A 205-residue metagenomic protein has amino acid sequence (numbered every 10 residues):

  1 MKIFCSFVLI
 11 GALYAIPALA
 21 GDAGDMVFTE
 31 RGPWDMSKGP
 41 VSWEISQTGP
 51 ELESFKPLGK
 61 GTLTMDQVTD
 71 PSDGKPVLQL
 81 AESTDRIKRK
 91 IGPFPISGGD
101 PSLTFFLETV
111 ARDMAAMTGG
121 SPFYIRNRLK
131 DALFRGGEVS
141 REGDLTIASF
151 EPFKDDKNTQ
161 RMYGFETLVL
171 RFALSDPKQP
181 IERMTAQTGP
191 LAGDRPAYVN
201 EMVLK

Functional and structural regions predicted by a protein language model:
K2-V8: Sec-dependent signal peptide recognition, specifically the positively charged N-region followed immediately by
A15-P17: N-terminal signal peptide c-region/cleavage motif recognized by signal peptidases
G21-F94, A115-K205: Acidic, serine/threonine-rich low-complexity disordered tracts
K90-A115: Acidic/charged, solvent-exposed loop-and-adjacent secondary-structure segments enriched in E/D, K/R, S/T, and G/P
